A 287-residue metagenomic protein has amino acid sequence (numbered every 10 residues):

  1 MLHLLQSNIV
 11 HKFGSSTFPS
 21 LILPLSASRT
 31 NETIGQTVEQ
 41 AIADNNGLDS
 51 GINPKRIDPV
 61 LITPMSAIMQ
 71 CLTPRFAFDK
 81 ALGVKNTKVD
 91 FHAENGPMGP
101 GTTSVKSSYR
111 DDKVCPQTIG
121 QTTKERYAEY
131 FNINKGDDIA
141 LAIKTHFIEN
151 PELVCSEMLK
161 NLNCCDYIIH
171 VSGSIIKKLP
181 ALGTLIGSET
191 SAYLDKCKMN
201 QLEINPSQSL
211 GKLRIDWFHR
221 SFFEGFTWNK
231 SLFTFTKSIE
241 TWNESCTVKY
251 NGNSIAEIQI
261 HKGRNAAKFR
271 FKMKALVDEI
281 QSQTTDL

Functional and structural regions predicted by a protein language model:
L5, I9, G14, F18-L287: Nucleic-acid endonuclease domains
